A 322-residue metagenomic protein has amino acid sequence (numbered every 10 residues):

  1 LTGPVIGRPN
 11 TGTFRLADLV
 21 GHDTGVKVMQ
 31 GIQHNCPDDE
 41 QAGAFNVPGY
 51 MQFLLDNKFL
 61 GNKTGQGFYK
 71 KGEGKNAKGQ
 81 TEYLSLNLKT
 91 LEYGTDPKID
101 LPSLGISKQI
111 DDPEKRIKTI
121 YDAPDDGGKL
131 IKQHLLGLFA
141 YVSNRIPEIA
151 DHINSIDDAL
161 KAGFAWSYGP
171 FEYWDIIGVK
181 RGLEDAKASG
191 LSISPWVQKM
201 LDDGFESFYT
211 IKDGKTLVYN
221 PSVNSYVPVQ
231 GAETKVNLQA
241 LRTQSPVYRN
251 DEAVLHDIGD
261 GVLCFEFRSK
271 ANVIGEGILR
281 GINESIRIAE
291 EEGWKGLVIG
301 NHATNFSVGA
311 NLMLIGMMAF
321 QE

Functional and structural regions predicted by a protein language model:
L1-T304, L312-E322: N-terminal glycine-rich phosphate-binding loop for ADP-containing cofactors
